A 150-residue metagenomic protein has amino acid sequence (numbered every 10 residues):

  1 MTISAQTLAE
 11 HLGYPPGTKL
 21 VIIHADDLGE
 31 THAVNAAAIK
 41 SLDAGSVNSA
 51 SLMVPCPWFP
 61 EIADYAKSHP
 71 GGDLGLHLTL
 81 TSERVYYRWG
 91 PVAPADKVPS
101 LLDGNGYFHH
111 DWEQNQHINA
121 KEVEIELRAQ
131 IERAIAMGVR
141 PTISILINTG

Functional and structural regions predicted by a protein language model:
M1-I22: N-terminal pre-catalytic segment of deacetylase/amide-hydrolase enzymes
G13, A38-A44, F59-D73, G90-D103 (+1 more regions): Acidic (Asp/Glu)-rich catalytic clusters
L20-I22, V47-S51, G71-H77, P141-I145: Structural preference for beta-strand elements that scaffold enzyme active sites
L20-T31, W112-E124: Active-site mouth loops of central-metabolism enzymes
D26-L28, P55, H77-E83, I147-T149: Active-site beta-loop-alpha junctions enriched in small/polar residues
H32-P57: A short alpha/beta connector and helix-capping loop motif
T81-Y86, K97-H117, K121: Positively charged, amphipathic and often flexible ligand-engagement surfaces
K121, R128-G150: Catalytic domains of cell-wall/extracellular-matrix polysaccharide-remodeling enzymes, centered on de-N-acetylation
